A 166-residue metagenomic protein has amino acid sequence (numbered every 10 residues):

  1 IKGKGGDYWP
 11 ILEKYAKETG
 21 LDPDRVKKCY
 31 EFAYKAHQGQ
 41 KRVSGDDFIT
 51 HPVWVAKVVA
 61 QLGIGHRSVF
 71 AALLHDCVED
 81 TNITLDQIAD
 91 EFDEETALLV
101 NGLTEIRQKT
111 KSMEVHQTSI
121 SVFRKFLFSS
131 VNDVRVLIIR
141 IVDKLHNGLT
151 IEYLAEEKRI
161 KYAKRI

Functional and structural regions predicted by a protein language model:
I1-I166: Active-site helical microenvironments for divalent-metal-assisted chemistry
